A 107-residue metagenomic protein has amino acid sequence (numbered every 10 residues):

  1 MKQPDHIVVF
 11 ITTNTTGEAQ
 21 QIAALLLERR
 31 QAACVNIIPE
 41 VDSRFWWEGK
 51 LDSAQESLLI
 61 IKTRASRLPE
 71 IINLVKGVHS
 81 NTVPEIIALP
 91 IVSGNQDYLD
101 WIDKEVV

Functional and structural regions predicted by a protein language model:
M1-V107: Positively charged, small/polar-rich N-terminal and surface patches that mediate targeting and assembly and bind
